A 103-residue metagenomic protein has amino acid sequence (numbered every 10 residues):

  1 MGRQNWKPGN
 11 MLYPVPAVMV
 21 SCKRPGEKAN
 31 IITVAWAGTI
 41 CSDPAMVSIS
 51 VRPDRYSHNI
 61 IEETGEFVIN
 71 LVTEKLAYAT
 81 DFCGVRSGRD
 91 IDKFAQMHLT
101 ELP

Functional and structural regions predicted by a protein language model:
M1-P103: Active-site-proximal mixed secondary-structure blocks
